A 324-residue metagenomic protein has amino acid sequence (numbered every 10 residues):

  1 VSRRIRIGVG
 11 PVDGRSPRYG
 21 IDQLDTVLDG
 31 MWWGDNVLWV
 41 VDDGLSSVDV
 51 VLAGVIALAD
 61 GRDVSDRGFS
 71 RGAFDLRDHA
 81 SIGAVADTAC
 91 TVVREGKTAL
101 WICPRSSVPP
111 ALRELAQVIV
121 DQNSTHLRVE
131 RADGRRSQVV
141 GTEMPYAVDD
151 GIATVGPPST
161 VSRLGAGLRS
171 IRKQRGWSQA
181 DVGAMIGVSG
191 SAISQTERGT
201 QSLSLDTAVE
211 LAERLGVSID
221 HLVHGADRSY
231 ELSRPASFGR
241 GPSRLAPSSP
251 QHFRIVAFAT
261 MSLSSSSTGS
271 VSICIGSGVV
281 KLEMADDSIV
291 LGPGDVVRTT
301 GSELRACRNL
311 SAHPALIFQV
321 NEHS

Functional and structural regions predicted by a protein language model:
S16-D63: Glycine-rich P-loop/Walker A and Walker A-like loops and their local beta1-loop-alpha1 context in P-loop NTPases
D66-E114: P-loop NTPase motor core
C103-G151: Phosphate-binding/switch region of NTP-binding enzymes
A166-M185: Short basic helix-loop element that most often maps to the first helix and adjoining turn of HTH DNA-binding modules
L205-A257, L263: A short, N-terminal "cap"/entry segment at the start of jelly-roll beta-barrel domains of the cupin/DSBH fold
T268-A285: Glycine- and acidic-residue-biased ligand/ion/polar-headgroup-sensing regions
A285-R305: Short acidic-glycine-tyrosine-enriched beta hairpin
G301-S324: Ligand-binding loop in jelly-roll beta-barrel domains
